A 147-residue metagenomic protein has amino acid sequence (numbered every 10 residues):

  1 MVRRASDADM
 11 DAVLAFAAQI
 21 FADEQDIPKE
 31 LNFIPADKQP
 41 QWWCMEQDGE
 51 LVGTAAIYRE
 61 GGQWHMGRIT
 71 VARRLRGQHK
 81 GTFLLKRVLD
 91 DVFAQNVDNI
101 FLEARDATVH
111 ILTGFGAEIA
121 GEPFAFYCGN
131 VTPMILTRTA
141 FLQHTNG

Functional and structural regions predicted by a protein language model:
M1-I27, W42-E46, T137-G147: Short amphipathic alpha-helix that is part of the acyltransferase structural core
F33-Q39: Short loop/turn motifs at secondary-structure junctions and domain boundaries
C44, E50-Y58, H65-T70: Conserved beta-strand in the GNAT
R59-I69, R76-G77, F126-N130: A conserved beta-turn-beta hairpin within the catalytic core of GNAT-like acetyltransferases that forms part
V71, G77-D90: Conserved acetyl-CoA-binding loop-helix of GNAT-fold acetyltransferases
V92-R105: Conserved GNAT acetyl-CoA-binding A-motif
F101-E103, E118-L136: Conserved catalytic-core motifs of GNAT/GCN5-like acyltransferases
L112-T113, A117: Conserved active-site tyrosine of GNAT-family acetyltransferases
